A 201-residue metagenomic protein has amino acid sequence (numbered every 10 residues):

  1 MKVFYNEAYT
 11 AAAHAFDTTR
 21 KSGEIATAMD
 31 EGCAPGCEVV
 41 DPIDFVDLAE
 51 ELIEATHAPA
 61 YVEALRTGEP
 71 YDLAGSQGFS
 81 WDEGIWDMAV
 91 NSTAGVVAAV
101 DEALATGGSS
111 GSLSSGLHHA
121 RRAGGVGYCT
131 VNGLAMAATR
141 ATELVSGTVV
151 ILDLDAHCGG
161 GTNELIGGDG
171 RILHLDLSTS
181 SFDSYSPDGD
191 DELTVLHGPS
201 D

Functional and structural regions predicted by a protein language model:
M1-A138, G147, D201: Metal-dependent C-N hydrolase catalytic cores
V97, D101, G111-D201: Conserved alpha-helical scaffold segments that buttress catalytic/binding sites
